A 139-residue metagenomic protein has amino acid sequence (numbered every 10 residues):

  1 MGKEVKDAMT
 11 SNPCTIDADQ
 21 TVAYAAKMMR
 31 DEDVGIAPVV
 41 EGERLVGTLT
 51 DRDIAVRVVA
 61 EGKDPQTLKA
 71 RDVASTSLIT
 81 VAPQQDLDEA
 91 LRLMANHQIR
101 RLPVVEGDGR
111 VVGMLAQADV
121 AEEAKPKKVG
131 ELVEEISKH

Functional and structural regions predicted by a protein language model:
M1-N12, T50-T80, D86-A95, V111-H139: Tandem CBS (Bateman) regulatory domains
G2-T10, Q20-A23, P38-L45, G113: Short charge-dense sequence patches
A8, A26-M28, E41-E43, E61-K63 (+2 more regions): Short hydrophobic/aromatic-rich motifs at helix boundaries and adjacent loops
C14, V22, V39, E43 (+4 more regions): Short amphipathic alpha-helical leader/targeting segments
T15-D33, V81-Q98, V105, A124: The conserved cystathionine-beta-synthase
T21-A25, A37-V40, A55-E61, H97-R101: Short, functional N-terminal and low-complexity linear motifs
M29-E32, A37-R52, M94, L102-A118: A glycine-centered beta-loop-beta connector
